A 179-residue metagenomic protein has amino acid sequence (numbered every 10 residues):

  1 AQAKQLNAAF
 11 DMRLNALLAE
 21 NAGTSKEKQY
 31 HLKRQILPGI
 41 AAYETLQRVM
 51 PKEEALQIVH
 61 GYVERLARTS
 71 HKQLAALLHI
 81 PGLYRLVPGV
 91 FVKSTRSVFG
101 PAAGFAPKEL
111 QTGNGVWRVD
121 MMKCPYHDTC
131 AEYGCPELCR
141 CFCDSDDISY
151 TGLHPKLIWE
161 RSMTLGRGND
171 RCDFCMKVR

Functional and structural regions predicted by a protein language model:
A1-L46: N-terminal, charged low-complexity regulatory/assembly segments
R34-I40, E44-G134: Amphipathic interaction/junction segments at domain boundaries or subunit interfaces
L37, A41, S145, N169: Short, well-structured alpha-helical interface segments that form or flank functional binding sites
R48-K52, T151-L157, R179: Secondary-structure boundary elements
A103, P155-L157, D170: Short beta-strand or tight-loop elements that sit immediately N-terminal to catalytic metal-binding acidic residues
K108-R161, L165-G166: Short, hydrophobic/π-rich interface segment
R171-R179: C-terminal edge-of-domain segments
